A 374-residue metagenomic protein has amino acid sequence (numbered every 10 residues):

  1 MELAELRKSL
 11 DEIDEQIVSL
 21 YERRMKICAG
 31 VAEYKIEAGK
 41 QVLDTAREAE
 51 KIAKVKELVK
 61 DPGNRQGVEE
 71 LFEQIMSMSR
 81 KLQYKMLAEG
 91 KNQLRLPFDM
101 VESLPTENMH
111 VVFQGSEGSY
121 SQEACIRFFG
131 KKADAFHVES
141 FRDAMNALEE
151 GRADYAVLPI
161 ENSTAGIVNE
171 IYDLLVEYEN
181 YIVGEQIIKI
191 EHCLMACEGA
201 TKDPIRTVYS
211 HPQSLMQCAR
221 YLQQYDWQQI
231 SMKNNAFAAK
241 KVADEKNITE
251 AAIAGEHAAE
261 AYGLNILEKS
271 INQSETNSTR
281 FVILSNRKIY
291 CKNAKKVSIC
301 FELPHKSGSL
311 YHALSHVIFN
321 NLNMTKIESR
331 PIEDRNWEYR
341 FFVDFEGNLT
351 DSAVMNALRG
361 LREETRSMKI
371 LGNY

Functional and structural regions predicted by a protein language model:
M1-Y374: Domain-level signature for soluble enzymes in the chorismate/prephenate branch of the shikimate pathway
